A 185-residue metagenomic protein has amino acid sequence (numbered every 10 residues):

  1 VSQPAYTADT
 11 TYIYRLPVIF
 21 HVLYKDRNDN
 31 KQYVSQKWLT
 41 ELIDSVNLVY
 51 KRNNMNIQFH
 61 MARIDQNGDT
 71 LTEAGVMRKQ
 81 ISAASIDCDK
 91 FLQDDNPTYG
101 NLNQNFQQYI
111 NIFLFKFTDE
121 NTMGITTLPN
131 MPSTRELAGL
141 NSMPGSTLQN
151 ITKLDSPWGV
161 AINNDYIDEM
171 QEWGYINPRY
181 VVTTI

Functional and structural regions predicted by a protein language model:
V1-I110, L114-E120: Propeptide-to-catalytic entry region of secreted or membrane-anchored zinc metalloproteases
D95-I185: Active-site-proximal segment of zinc-dependent metalloprotease catalytic domains
